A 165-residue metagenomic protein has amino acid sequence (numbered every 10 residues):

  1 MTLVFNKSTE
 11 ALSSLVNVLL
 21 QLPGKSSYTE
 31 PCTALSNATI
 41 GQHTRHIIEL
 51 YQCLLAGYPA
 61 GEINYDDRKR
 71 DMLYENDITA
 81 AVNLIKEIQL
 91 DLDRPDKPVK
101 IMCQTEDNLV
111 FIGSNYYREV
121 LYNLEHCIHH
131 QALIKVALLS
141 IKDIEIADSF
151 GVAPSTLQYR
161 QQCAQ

Functional and structural regions predicted by a protein language model:
M1-G24, G41-G57, E125: Alpha-helical bundle segments that constitute or directly flank the non-heme di-iron/ferroxidase center
T2, E49-D91, K97-L109, K142-Q165: Short, helix-capping/interhelical loops that line the mouth of catalytic, cofactor-, or ligand-binding pockets
S8, S36-I40, T44-I47, Y74-A81: Hydrophobic alpha-helical segments and helix-packing faces
S14-N17, Q21, E87-L90, V136: A generic structural signal for well-ordered alpha-helical segments enriched in polar/charged residues
L20-S26, E106-F111: Short amphipathic alpha-helical segments and their helix-coil junctions
K25-C32, K100-M102: Glycine- and aromatic-rich loop/turn segments at beta-sheet edges
T29-D67, L109-G151, L157: Short, contiguous alpha-helical
